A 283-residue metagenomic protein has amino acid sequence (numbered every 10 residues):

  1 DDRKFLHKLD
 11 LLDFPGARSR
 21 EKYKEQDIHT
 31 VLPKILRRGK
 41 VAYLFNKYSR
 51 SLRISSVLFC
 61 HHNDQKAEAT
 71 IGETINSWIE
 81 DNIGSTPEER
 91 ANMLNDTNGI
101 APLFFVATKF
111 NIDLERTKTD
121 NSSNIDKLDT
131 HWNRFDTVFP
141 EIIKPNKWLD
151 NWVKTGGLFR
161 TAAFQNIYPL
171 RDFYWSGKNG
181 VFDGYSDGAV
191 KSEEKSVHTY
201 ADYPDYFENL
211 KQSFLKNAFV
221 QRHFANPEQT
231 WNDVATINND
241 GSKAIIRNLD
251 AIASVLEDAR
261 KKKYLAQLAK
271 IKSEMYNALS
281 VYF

Functional and structural regions predicted by a protein language model:
D1-T30, A278-F283: Long, low-complexity, polar/charged, intrinsically disordered or flexibly structured peripheral segments
S19-K47: Nucleic-acid-processing active sites and adjacent nucleic-acid-binding tracks, predominantly divalent metal-dependent
R37-V57, H61-Y282: Conserved GTPase G-domain substructure that encodes guanine base recognition and part of the catalytic core, centered
